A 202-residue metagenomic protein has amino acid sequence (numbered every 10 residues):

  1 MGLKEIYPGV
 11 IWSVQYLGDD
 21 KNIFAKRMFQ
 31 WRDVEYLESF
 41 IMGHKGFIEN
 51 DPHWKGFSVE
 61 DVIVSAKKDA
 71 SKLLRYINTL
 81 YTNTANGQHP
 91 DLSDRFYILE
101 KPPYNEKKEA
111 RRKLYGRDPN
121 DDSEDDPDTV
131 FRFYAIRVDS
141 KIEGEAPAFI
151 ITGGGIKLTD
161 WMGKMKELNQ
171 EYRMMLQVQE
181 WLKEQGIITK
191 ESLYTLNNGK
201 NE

Functional and structural regions predicted by a protein language model:
M1-T129, L158-E202: Basic, Lys/Arg-enriched alpha-helical interface segments
P127-F131, A146-P147: Glycine-rich, flexible loop segments associated with nucleotide phosphate handling
R132-I136: Short acidic loop-to-beta-strand element that houses the catalytic metal-binding Asp/Glu of nuclease active sites
R137-I150: Active-site beta-strand-loop-beta-strand hairpin of nuclease catalytic cores that positions key catalytic residues
I151-I156: Short loop/turn segments at strand-loop or loop-helix junctions that form parts of catalytic or ligand-binding pockets
